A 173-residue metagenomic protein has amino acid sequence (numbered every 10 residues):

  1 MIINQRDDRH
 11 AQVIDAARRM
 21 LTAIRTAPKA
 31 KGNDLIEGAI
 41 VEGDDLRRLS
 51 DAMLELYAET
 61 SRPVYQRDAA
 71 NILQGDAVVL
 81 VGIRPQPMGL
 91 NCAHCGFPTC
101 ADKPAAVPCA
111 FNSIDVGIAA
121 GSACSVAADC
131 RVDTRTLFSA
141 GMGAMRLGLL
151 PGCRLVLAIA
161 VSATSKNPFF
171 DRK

Functional and structural regions predicted by a protein language model:
M1-K173: Acidic, surface-exposed loops and disordered segments
